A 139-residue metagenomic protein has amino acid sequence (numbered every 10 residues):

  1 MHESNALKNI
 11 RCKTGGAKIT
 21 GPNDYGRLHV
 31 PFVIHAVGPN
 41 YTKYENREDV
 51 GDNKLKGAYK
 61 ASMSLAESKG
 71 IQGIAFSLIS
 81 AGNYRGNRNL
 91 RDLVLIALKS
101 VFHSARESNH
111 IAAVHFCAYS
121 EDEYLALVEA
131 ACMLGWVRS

Functional and structural regions predicted by a protein language model:
M1-S139: Macrodomain-like recognition of ADP-ribose-binding/processing modules
